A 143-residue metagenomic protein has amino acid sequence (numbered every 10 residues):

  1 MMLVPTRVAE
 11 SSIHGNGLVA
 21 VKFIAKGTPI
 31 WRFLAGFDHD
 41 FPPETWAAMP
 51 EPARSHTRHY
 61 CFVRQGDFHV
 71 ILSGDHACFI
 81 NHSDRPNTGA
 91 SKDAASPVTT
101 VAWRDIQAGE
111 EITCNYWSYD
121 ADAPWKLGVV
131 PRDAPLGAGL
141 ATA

Functional and structural regions predicted by a protein language model:
M1-A143: Conserved catalytic SET/PR domain of SAM-dependent protein methyltransferases, capturing the structural core that binds
